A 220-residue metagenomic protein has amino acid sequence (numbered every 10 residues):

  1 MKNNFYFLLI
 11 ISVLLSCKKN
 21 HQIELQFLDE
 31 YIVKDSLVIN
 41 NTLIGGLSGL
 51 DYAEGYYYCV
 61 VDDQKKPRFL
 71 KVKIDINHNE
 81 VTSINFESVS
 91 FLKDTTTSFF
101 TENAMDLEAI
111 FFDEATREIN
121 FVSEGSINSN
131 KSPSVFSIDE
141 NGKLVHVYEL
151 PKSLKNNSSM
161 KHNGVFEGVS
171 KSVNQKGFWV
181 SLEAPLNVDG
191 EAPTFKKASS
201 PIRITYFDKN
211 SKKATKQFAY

Functional and structural regions predicted by a protein language model:
M1-Q26: Bacterial Sec-dependent N-terminal signal peptides
C17-Y220: Sequence/structural signature of beta-propeller domains
